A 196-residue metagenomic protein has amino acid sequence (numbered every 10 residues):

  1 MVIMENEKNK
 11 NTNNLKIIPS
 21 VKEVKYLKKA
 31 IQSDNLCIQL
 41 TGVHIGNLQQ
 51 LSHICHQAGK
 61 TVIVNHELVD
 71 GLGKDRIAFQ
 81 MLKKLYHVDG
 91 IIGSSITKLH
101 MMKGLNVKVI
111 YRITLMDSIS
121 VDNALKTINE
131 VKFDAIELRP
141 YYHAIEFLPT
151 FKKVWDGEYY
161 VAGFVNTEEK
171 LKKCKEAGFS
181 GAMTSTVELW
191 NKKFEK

Functional and structural regions predicted by a protein language model:
V2-N65, D70-G73, H87-V88: Conserved N-terminal beta1-alpha1 strand-loop-helix module at the mouth
K16-P19, I38-L40, V62-H66, I91-I92 (+4 more regions): Hydrophobic faces of well-ordered beta-strands that scaffold small-molecule active sites in alpha/beta enzyme cores
P19-V24, L68-G73, I92-I96, T114-D117 (+2 more regions): Glycine-rich beta-to-alpha transition loops that act as phosphate-gripper elements at the mouths of alpha/beta enzyme
L27-A30, I77-L82, A124-E130, L148-T150 (+2 more regions): Catalytic cores of alpha/beta
I38-V43, K98, I136-H143, G163-K170 (+1 more regions): Glycine-rich phosphate-binding active-site loops on the catalytic face of alpha/beta enzymes
Q49-E67, K84-L85, H100-R112, A144-V165: Alpha-helix-loop-beta-strand connector modules within alpha/beta enzyme cores
K74-A78, L82-H100: Ordered, amphipathic secondary-structure segments that act as subunit-interaction surfaces in large macromolecular
I96-I128: Histidine/lysine/aspartate-rich catalytic loop segments that bind and position anionic ligands
